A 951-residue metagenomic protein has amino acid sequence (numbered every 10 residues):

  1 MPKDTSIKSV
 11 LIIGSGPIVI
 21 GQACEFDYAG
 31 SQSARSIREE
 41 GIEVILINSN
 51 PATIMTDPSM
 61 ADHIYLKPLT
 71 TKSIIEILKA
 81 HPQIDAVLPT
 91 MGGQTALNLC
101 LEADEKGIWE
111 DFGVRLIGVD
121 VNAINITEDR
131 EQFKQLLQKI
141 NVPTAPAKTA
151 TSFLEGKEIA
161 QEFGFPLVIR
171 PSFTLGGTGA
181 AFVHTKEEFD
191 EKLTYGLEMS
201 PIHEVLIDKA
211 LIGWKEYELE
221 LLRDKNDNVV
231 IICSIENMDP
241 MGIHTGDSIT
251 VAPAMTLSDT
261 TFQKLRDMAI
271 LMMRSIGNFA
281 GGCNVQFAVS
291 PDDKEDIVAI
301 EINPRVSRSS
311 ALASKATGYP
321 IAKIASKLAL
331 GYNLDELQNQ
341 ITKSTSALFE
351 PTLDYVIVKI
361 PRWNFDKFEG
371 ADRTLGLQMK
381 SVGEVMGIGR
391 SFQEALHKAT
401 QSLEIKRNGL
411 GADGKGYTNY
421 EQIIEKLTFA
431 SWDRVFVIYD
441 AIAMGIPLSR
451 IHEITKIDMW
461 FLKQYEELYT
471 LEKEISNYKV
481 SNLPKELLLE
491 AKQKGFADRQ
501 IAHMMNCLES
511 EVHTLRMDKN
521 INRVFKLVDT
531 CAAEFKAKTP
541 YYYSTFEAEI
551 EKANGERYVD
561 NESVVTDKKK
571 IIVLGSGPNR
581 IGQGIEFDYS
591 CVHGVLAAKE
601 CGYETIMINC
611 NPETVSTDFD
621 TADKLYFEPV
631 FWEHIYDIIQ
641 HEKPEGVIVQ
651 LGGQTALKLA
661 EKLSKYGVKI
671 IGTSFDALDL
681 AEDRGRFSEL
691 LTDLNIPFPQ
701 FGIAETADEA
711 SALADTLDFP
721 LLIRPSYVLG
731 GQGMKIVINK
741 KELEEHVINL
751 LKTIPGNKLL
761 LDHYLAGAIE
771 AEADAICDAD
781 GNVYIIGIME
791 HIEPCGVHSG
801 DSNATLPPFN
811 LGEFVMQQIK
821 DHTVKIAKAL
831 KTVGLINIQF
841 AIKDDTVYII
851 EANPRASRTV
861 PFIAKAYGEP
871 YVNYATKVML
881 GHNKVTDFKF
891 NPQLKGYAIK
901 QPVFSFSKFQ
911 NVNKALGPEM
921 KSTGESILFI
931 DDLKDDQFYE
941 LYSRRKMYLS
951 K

Functional and structural regions predicted by a protein language model:
P2, K8, D27, Q32 (+26 more regions): ATP-dependent carboxylate activation and anion-phosphoryl transfer catalytic cores that bind Mg-ATP to form
V19-A23, I124, S309-A313, I581-G584 (+2 more regions): A generic structural signal for short coil/turn motifs at secondary-structure boundaries
I47, P89-T90, V119, A147-A150 (+6 more regions): Structural motif
S59-D62, L66-P143, D623, E633-P697: Conserved N-proximal alpha/beta basic substrate-recognition cap immediately N-terminal to, or forming the N-lobe
D111-A180, T673-M734: A conserved helix-loop-beta module that forms one wall/lid of the active-site cleft in ATP-utilizing catalytic domains
Q500-V559: C-terminal amphipathic alpha-helical interaction region
